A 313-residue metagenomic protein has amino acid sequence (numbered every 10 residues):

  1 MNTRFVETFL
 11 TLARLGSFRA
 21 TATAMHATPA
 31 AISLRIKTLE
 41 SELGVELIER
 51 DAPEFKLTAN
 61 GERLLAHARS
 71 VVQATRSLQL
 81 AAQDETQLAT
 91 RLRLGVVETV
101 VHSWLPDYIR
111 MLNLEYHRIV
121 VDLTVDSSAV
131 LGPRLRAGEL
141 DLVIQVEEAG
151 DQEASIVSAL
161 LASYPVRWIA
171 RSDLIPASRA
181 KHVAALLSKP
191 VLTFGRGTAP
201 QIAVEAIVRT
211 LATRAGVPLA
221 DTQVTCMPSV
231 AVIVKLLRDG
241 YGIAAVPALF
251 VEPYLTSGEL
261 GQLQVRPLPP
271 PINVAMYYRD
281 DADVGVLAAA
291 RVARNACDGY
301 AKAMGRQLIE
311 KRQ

Functional and structural regions predicted by a protein language model:
L10-A27: Short helix-boundary/capping micro-motifs
E40-L57: A short LG(V/I)-centered, amphipathic sequence patch enriched for acidic residue(s) preceding the LG motif
E42-L43, L64-T86, A293, A303: Alpha-helical linker/hinge and terminal dimerization helices associated with HTH transcriptional regulators
A89-Q152: Central regulatory/effector-binding core of bacterial HTH transcription factors
S127-L131, R136-E139, V146, R209-L263: Hydrophobic hinge/microswitch elements
I156-R196, A206: Flexible hinge/capping segments at coil-to-helix
I169, Y241, G261-R312: A late-sequence structural motif
P176, P190-A215, Y300-L308: Secondary-structure junction motif
